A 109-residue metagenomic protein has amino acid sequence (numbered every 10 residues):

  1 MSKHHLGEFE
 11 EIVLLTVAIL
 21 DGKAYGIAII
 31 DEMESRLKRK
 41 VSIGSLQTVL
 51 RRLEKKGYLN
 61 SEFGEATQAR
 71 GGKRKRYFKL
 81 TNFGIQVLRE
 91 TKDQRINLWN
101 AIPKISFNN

Functional and structural regions predicted by a protein language model:
M1-L6, F78: Basic, short loop/linker segments at the boundary and entry of helix-turn-helix/winged-helix-like folds
H4-S45: N-terminal helix-turn-helix DNA-binding core of bacterial DNA-binding proteins
L14, Y77-K79: Short aromatic/hydrophobic contact patches that present stacked aromatics for nucleic-acid/ligand binding
L20-K23, K55-K56, F83-G84: Short, charged/polar surface micro-motifs in flexible loops or helix N-caps
L46-T48, R52-L53: Basic amphipathic alpha-helical segments that dock to polyanions
K56-G71: Beta-hairpin "wing" of winged helix-turn-helix
R74: Exposed loop/turn and edge beta-strand positions of beta-sandwich/beta-sheet ligand-binding modules
F83-N109: Amphipathic alpha-helical dimerization/coiled-coil segments that flank or bridge DNA-binding/regulatory modules
